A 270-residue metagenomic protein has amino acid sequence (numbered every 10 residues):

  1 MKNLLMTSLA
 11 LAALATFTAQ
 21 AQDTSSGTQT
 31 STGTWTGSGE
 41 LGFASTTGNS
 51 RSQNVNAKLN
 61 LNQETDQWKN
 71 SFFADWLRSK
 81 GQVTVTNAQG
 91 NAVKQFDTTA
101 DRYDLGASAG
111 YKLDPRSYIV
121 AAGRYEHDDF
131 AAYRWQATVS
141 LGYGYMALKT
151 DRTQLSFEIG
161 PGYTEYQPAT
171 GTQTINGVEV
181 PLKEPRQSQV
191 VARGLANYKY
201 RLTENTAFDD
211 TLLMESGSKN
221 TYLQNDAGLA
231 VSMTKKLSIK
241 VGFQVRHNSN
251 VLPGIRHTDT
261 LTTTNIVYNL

Functional and structural regions predicted by a protein language model:
T30-S45, W68-F72, F208: Transmembrane beta-strand segments of Gram-negative outer membrane beta-barrel proteins
W35-G37, Q53-L59, D101-A107, G123 (+4 more regions): Hydrophobic, lipid-facing positions within transmembrane beta-strands of outer-membrane proteins
G39-L41, F72-A74, A121, V139 (+4 more regions): Membrane-embedded beta-strand positions of outer-membrane beta-barrel proteins
F43-T47, T65-Q67, W76-K80, Y125-D129 (+5 more regions): Transmembrane beta-strands of outer-membrane beta-barrel pores
S45-Q53, T99, H127-R134, E215-Q224 (+1 more regions): Solvent-exposed loop/turn segments connecting transmembrane beta-strands in outer-membrane beta-barrel proteins
Q67-S71, R116-I119, D151-L155, L202-F208 (+1 more regions): Repeated loop/turn-to-beta-strand initiation elements of outer-membrane beta-barrel proteins
R152-S232: Outer-membrane beta-barrel transmembrane domain signature
L229-S232, T258-L270: Outer-membrane beta-barrel "beta-signal"
